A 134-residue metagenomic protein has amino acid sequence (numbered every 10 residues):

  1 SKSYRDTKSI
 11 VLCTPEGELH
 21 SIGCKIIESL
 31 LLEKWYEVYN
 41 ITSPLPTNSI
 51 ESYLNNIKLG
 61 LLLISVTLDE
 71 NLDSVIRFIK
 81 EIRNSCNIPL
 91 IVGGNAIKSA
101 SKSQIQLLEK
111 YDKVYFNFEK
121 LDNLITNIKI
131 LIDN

Functional and structural regions predicted by a protein language model:
S1-C24: Long amphipathic N-terminal alpha/beta scaffold segment
T14, T42, G94: Short beta-strand/turn micro-motifs composed of small residues that flank or help shape donor/cofactor-binding pockets
H20-I22, I41-N48: A general structural motif
K25-V38: Short helix-loop-beta junction
Y36, I88, D112-K113: A structural micro-motif
L45-I105: Cofactor-cradling patches in redox/metallo enzymes
G94-N134: Peripheral docking tails and interdomain loops at the edges of cofactor- or intermediate-handling domains
